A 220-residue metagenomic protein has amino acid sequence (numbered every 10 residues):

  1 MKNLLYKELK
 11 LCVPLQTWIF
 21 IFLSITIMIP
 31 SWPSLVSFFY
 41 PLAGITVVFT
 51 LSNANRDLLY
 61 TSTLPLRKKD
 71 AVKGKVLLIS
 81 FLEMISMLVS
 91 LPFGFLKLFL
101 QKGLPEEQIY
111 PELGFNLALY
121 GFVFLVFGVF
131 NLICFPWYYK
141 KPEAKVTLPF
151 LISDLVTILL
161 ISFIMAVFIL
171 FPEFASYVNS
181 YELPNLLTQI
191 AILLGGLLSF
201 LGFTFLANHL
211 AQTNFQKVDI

Functional and structural regions predicted by a protein language model:
M1-L58, K75-I220: Hydrophobic alpha-helical transmembrane segments of membrane proteins
Y60-S62: Juxtamembrane/interface alpha-helical elements of multi-pass membrane proteins
D70-V72: Alpha-helix N-cap/helix-start motif at helix boundaries, enriched for small hydrophobics
